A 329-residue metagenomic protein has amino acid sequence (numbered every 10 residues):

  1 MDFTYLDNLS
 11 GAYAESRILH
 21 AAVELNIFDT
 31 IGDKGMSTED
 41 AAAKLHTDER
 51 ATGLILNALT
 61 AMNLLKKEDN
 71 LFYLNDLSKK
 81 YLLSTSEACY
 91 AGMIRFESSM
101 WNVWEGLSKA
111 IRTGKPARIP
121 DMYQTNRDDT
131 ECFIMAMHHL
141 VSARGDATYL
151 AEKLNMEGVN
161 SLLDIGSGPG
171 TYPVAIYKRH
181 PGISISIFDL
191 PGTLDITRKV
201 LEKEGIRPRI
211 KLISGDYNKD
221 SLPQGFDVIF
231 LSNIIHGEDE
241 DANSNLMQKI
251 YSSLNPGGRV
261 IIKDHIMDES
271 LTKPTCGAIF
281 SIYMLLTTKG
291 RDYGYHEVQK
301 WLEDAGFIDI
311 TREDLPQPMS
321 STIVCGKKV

Functional and structural regions predicted by a protein language model:
M1-K67, M156, S161, I165-V329: Alpha-helical subdomain
F3-E24, D29-T30, G35, K44 (+1 more regions): Conserved Class I S-adenosyl-L-methionine-dependent methyltransferase catalytic core
